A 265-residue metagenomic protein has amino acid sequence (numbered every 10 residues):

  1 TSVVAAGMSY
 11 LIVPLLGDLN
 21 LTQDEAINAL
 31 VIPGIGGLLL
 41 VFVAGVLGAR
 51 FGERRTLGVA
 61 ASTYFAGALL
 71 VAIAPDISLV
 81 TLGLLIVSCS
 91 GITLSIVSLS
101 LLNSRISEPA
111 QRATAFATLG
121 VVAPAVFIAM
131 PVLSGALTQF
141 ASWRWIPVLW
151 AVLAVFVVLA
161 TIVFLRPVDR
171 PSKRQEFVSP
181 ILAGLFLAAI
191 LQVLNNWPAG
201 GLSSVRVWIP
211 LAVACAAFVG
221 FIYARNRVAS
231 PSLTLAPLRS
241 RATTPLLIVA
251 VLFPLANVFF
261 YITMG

Functional and structural regions predicted by a protein language model:
T1-P33, G37-G45, R54-L57, A61-S62 (+5 more regions): 12-transmembrane solute porter fold
V4-P14, A66-D76, P124-Q139, I162 (+2 more regions): Membrane-embedded alpha-helical segments in integral membrane proteins
A5, A26-I27, T81, F116 (+2 more regions): Generic signal for short, ordered secondary-structure residues within or immediately flanking folded domains
V13-L15, V31-G36, G52-R54, L85 (+2 more regions): Short charge-dense sequence patches
T22-E25, G48, R112-A115, G120 (+2 more regions): A short alpha-helix capping/helix-coil boundary motif
T22-E25, L79, R112, P171 (+2 more regions): Membrane-interfacial loop-to-transmembrane-helix junctions in polytopic alpha-helical membrane proteins
G34, V41-F177: Helix-loop-helix hairpins in multi-pass membrane proteins, especially solute transporters
A117, G135, Q139-A250: Hydrophobic transmembrane-helix bundles of small-molecule transporters
